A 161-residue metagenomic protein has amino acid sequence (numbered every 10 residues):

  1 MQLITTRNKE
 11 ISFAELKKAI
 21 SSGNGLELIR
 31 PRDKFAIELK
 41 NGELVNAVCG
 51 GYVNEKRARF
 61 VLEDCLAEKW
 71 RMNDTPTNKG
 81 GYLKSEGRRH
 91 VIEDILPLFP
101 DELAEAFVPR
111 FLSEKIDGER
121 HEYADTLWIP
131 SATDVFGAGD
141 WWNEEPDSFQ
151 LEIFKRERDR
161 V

Functional and structural regions predicted by a protein language model:
M1-V161: Collagenous Gly-X-Y triple-helix signature in extracellular proteins
